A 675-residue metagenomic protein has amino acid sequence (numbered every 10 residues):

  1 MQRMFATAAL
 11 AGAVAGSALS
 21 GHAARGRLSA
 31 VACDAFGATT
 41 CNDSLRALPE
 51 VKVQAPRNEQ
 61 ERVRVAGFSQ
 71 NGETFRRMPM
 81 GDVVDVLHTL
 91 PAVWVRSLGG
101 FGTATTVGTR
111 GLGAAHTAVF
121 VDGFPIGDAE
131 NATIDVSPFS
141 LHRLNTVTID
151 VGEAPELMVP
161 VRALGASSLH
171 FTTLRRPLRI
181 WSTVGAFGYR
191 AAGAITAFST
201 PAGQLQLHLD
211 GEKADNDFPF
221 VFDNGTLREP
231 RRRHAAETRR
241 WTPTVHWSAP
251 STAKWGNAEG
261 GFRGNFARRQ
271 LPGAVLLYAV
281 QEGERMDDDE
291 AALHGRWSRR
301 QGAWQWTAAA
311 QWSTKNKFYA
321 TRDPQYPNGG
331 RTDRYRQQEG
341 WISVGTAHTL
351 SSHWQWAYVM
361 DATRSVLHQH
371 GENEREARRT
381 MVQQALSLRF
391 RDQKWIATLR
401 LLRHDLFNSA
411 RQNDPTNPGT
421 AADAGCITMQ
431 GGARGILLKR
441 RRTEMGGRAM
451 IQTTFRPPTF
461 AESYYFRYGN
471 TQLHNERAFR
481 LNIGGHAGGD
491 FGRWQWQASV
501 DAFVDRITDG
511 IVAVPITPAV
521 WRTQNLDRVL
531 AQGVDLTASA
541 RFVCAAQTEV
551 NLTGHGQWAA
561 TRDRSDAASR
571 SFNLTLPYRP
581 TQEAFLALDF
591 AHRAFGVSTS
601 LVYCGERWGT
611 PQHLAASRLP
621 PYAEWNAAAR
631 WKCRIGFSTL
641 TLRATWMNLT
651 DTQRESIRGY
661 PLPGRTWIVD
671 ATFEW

Functional and structural regions predicted by a protein language model:
L45-G81, T106, A114, A166: N-terminal periplasmic "start-of-domain" segments of outer-membrane beta-barrel proteins
V84-P125: Extracytoplasmic beta-strand/coil segments of soluble accessory domains associated with Gram-negative outer-membrane
P138-R179: A beta-strand signature from Gram-negative outer-membrane beta-barrel systems, especially the internal plug domain
P177, F198-M286: Periplasmic-side early beta-strands and strand-to-turn transitions of outer-membrane beta-barrels
H208, P243, S248-S251, A267 (+9 more regions): Conserved C-terminal beta-signal and adjacent last beta-strands/turns of outer-membrane beta-barrel proteins
Q305-T321, R440, G447-Q452, R456 (+3 more regions): Membrane-embedded beta-barrel scaffold of Gram-negative outer-membrane proteins
A347-D505, T548, A587: Structural signature of Gram-negative outer-membrane beta-barrels, strongest in the C-terminal barrel of TonB-dependent
S352-H353, A357, K394-A397, Q497-A498 (+2 more regions): Gram-negative outer-membrane beta-barrel transporters
